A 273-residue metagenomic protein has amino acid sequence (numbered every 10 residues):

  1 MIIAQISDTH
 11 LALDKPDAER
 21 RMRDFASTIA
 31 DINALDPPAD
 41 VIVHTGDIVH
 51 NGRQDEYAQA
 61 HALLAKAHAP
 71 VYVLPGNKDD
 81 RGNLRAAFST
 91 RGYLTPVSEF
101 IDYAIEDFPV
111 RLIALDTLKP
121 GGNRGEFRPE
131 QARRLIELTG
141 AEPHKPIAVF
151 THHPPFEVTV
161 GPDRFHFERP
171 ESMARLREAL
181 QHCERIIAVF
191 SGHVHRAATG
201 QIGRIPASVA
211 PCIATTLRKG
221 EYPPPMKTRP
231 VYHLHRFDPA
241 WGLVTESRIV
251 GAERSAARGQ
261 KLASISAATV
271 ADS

Functional and structural regions predicted by a protein language model:
M1-L13, P109-K119, A148-F150, I205-P211 (+1 more regions): Active-site-proximal beta-strand elements of phosphoester/diester hydrolases
M1-Q59, V158: N-terminal active-site segment of His-dependent metallophosphoesterases
Q5-S7, D40-D47, V71-N77, D116 (+3 more regions): Active-site neighborhood of phospho(di)ester-bond hydrolases with catalytic His/Asp-centered motifs
P16-R21, G161-E168, Y222-P223: Short glycine-enriched, charge-decorated loop/helix-capping segments at active-site entrances that position
T28-V41, R124-P206, V231-L234, D238-E246 (+1 more regions): His/acidic metal-ligating clusters that form di-metal
Q54-E137, A141, S172-R185, G203 (+3 more regions): Extended active-site neighborhood of metal-dependent phosphoesterases/phosphodiesterases
V209-K219: His/Asp/Glu-enriched short active-site or ligand-binding loop at hydrolase and phosphoryl-transfer sites
T245-A257: Short, solvent-exposed aromatic-acidic interface loops
